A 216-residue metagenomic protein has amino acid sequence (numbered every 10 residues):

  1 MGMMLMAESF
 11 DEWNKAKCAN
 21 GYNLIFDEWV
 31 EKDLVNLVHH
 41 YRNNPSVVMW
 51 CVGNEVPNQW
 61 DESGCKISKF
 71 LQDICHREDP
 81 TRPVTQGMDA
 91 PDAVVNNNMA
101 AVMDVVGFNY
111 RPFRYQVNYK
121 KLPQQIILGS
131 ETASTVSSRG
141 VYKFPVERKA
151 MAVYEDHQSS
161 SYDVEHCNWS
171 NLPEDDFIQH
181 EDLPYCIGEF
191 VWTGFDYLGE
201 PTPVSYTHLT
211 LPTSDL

Functional and structural regions predicted by a protein language model:
M1-V105, N109-I126, E131-P145: Active-site mouth of glycoside hydrolases
F26, V30-L34, P145-W169, D176: Surface-exposed acidic, glycine/proline-enriched linker/cap segments that occur as 15-30-residue helix-coil
M99, S159-Y162, P173, L209: Flexible glycine/proline-enriched surface loops and loop-helix/loop-strand junctions
S138, G199-E200: Short helix/loop capping segments that flank catalytic or ligand/cofactor-binding pockets
L172-G199: Substrate-binding cleft of secreted/luminal carbohydrate-active enzymes
T207-T213: Conserved small/polar residues in nucleotide/adenosyl-binding loops
